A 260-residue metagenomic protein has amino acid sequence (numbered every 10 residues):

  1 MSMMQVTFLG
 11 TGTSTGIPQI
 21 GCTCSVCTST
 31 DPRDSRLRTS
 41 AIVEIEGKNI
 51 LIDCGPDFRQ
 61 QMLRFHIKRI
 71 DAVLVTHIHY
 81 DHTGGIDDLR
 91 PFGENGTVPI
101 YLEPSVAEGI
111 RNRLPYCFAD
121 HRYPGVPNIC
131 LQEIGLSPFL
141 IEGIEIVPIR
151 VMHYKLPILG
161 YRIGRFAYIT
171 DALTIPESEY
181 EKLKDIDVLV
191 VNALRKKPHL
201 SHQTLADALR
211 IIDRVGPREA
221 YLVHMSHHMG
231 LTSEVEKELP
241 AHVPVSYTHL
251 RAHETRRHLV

Functional and structural regions predicted by a protein language model:
S2-I169, E234-Y247: Binuclear metal-dependent hydrolase catalytic cores
Y80-H82, K155, I175-E177, K196-L200 (+1 more regions): Active-site environment of divalent metal-dependent phosphoester hydrolases
P91-N95, K182-D185, I211-G216: Short, conserved loop/helix-junction motifs that constitute active-site signature segments in enzyme catalytic cores
M152-I158, G164-N192, H202: Active-site-proximal loop/helix segments of hydrolase catalytic cores
H202-L209: Charged helix-capping and loop-helix junction motifs
T248-T255: Conserved small/polar residues in nucleotide/adenosyl-binding loops
